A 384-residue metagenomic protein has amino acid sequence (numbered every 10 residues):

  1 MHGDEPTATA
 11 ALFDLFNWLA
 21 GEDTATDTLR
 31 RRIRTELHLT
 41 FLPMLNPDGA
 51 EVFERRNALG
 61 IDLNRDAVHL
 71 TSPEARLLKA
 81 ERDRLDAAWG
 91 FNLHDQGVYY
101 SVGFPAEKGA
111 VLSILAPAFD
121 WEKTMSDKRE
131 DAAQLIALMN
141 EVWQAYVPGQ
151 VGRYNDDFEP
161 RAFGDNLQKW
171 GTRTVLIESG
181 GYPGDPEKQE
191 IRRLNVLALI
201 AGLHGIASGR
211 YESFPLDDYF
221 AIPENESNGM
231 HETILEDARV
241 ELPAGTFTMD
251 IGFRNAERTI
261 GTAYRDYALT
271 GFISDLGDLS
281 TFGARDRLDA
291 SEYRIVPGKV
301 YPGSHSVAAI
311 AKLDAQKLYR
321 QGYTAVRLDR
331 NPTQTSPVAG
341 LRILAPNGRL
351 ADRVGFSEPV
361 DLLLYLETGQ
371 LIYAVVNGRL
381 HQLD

Functional and structural regions predicted by a protein language model:
M1: Acidic/His- and Gly-rich active-site-bordering loop/insert found across diverse amide/peptide-bond hydrolases
D4-A145, G149, Q168: Active-site/substrate-binding loop(s) of hydrolase catalytic cores
L85, I114-D384: C-terminal accessory segments enriched in acidic
